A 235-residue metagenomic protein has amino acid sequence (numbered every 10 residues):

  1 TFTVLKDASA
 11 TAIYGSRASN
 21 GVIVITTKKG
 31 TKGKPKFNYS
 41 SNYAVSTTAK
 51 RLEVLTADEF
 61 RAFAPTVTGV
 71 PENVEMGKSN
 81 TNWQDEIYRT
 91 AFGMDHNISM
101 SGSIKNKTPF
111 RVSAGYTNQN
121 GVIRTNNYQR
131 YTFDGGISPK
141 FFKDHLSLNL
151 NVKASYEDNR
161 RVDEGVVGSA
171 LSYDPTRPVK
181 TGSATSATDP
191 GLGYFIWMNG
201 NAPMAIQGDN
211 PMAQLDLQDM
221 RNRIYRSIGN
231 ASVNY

Functional and structural regions predicted by a protein language model:
T1-N38, G93-D95, G115-N120: A beta-strand signature from Gram-negative outer-membrane beta-barrel systems, especially the internal plug domain
Y14-S19, N126-Q129, E164: Short, glycine-/polar-rich solvent-exposed loops and beta-turns at beta-strand/coil boundaries
V24-T26, N38, N97-S101, S113 (+2 more regions): Outer-membrane beta-barrel architecture
K28-G30, S103-K105, F142: Short polar/acidic secondary-structure junctions
T31-N80, V122-R124, T132, G136-I228: Surface-exposed loop/interface segments of Gram-negative outer-membrane beta-barrel transport/assembly proteins
T47, E86-I87: C-terminal beta-signal and adjacent terminal beta-strands/loops of Gram-negative outer-membrane beta-barrel proteins
R89-T108, G115-T117, Y131, D209-Y235: Outer-membrane beta-barrel transmembrane strands
